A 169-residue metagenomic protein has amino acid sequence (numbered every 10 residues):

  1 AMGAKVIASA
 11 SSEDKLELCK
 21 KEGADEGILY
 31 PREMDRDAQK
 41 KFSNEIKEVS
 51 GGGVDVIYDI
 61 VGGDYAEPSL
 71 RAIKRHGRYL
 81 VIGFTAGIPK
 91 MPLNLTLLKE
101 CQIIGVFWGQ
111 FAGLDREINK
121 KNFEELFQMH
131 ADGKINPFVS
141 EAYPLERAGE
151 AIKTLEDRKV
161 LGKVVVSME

Functional and structural regions predicted by a protein language model:
A1-D64, I118: Adenosine-nucleotide cofactor-binding segment
M2, C19, D64-I135, S167-E169: Glycine-rich phosphate-binding loop and adjacent beta-alpha segment of Rossmann(oid) nucleotide-cofactor-binding
A24, G53-V54, T96, I135 (+1 more regions): Local beta-strand N-terminus motif with an aromatic residue
G51, K74, K159-V160: Short conserved AdoMet
D55-Y58, Y79-V81, P137-S140: Short catalytic-loop micro-motif centered on adjacent basic/acidic residues
G62, P144-R147: Short loop/turn segments at beta->alpha junctions
F127, D132-E141, G149-E169: C-terminal capping/lid region of NAD(P)-dependent oxidoreductase domains
